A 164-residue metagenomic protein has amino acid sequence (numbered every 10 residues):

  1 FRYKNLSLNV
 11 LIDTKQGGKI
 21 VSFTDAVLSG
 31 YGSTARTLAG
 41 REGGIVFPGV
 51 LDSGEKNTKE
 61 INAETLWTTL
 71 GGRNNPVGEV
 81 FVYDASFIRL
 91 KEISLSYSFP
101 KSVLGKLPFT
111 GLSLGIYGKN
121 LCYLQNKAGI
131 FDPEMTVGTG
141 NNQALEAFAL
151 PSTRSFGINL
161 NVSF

Functional and structural regions predicted by a protein language model:
R2, D13-K15, Y117-L121, S163: Outer-membrane beta-barrel pore domains and translocons
R2, S86-K91, S152-F156: Residues that define the transmembrane beta-barrel architecture of outer-membrane proteins
R2, S96-P100, N161-S163: Transmembrane beta-barrel domains of outer membrane proteins
N5-L8, S102-V103: Repeated loop/turn-to-beta-strand initiation elements of outer-membrane beta-barrel proteins
S7-N9, Q16-I20, C122-Q125: Flexible loop/turn segments at secondary-structure boundaries
L8-V10, I93, L112-I116, I158: Transmembrane beta-strands of outer-membrane beta-barrel proteins
G17-P108, L112-S113: Extracytoplasmic gating/loop element in the C-terminal half of outer-membrane beta-barrel translocons and assembly
G43-K56, N75, Q125-F164: C-terminal beta-signal and terminal closure region of outer-membrane beta-barrel proteins
